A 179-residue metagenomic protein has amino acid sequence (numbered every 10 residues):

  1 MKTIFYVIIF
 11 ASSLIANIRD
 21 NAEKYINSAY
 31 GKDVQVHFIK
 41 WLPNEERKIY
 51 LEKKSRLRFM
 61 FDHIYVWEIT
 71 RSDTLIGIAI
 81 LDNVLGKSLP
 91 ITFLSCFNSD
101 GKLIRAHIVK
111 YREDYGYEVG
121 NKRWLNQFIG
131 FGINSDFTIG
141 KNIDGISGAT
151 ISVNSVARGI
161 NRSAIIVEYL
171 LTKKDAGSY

Functional and structural regions predicted by a protein language model:
T3-S13: Sec-dependent N-terminal signal peptides
N17-I143, T150, N154, R158-Y179: Flexible, solvent-exposed loop/hinge segments and secondary-structure transition points
